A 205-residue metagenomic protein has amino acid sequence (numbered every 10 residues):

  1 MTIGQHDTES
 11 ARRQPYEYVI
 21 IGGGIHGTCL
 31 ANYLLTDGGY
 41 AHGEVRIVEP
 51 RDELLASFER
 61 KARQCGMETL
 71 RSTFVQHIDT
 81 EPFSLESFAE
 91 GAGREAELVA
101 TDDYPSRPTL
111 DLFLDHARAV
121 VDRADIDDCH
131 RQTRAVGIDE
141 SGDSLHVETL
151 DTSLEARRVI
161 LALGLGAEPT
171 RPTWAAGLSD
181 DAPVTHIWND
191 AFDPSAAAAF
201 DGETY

Functional and structural regions predicted by a protein language model:
M1-Q5, L163-Y205: Glycine-rich dinucleotide-binding loop and its adjacent helix/turn
P15-R46, Y205: N-terminal Rossmann-like FAD-binding beta1-loop-alpha1 element of flavoenzymes
V19-I21, A135, V147, S153-E168 (+1 more regions): Short hydrophobic core segments
H26, E53, G166: Conserved Rossmann-like nucleotide-cofactor binding loop
G43, D122-C129, G142, D180-P183: A short helix-to-beta-strand connector/capping loop
V48-L114: Glycine-rich active-site loop/strand segments that organize a redox cofactor
L110-C129, G166-A167: Helical element adjacent to the flavin cofactor pocket in flavoenzyme catalytic cores
R131-L145: A conserved short coil-to-beta-strand element within the FAD-binding core of flavoproteins
